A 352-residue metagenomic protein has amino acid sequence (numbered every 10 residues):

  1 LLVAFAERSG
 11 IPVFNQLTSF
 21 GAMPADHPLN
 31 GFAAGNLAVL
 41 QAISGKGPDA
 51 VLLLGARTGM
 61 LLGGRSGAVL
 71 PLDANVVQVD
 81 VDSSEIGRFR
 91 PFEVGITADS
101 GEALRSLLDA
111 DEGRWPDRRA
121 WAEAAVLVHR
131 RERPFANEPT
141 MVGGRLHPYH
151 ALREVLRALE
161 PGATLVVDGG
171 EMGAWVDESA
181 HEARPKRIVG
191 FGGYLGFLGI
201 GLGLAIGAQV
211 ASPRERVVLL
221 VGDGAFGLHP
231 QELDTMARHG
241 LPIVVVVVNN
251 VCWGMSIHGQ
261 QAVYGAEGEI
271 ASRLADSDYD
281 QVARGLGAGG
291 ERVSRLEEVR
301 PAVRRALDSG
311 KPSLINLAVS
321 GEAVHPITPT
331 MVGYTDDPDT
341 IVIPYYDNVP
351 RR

Functional and structural regions predicted by a protein language model:
L1-V77, A183-R214, G227-Q231, S272 (+1 more regions): Glycine-rich, anion-gripping cofactor-binding loops and their flanking helix/strand elements in enzyme active sites
L2, A25, V126-A208, S212: Active-site diphosphate/adenylate-binding microenvironment
F32-V39, I86-V94, K186-F191, L228 (+2 more regions): Short beta-alpha connecting loops at secondary-structure transitions that line or flank enzyme active sites
K46-P48, A103, G113, E138 (+1 more regions): Conserved thiamine diphosphate
G67, R305-R352: Glycine/aspartate-rich loop-and-adjacent alpha/beta segment that forms the canonical ThDP
I86-E123: Terminal amphipathic helices with adjacent charged low-complexity linkers/tails
P213-T235, V248: DG-centered beta-turn motif at the end of beta-strands
R238-W253: A glycine-rich helix N-cap at a beta->alpha junction
